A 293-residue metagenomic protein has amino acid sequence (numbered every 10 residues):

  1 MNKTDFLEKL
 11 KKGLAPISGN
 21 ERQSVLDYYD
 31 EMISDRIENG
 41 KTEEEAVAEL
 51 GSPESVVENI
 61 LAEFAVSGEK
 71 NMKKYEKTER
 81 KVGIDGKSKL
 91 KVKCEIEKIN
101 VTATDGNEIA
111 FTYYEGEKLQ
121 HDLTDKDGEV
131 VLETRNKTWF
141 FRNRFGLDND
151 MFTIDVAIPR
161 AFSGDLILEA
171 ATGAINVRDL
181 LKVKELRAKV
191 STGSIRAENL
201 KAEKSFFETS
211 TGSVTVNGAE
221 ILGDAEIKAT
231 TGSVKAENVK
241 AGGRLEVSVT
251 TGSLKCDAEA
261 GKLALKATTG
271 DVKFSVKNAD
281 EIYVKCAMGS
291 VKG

Functional and structural regions predicted by a protein language model:
M1-D5, A171, S191, S210 (+1 more regions): N-terminal intrinsically disordered, low-complexity tails enriched in polar/charged
M1-N71: Soluble N-terminal domains of membrane-associated systems
K3, R22, T102-A103, C256-A258: Alpha-helix N-cap/helix-start motif
N20-E21, Y29-M32, R36, E45 (+5 more regions): Contiguous N-terminal and early-domain "leader" segments and peripheral loops that mark the onset or edge of a domain
E31, D35-N39, P53-K93, K98-A170 (+7 more regions): Acidic (Asp/Glu) and glycine-rich low-complexity loops/linkers that are typically intrinsically disordered
K285-C286, S290-G293: Short, intrinsically disordered, charge-balanced linker/junction segments flanking boundaries in proteins
